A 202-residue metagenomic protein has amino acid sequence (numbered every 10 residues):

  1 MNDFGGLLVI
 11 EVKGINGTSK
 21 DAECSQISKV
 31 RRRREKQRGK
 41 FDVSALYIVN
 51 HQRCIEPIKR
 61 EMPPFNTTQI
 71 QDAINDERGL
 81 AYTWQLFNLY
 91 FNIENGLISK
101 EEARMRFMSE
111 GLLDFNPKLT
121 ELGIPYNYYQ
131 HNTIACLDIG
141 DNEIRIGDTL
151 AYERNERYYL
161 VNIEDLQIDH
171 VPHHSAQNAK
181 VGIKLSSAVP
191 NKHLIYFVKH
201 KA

Functional and structural regions predicted by a protein language model:
M1-E110: Catalytic core segments in nucleotide and nucleic-acid processing enzymes
N95-I98, E102-T120, Q130-D138: A cross-taxonomic marker for long C-terminal extensions/tails that follow the last structured domain
P117-A202: Beta-strand/loop-dominated core regions that host nucleotide or nucleotide-derived cofactor-binding catalytic loops
